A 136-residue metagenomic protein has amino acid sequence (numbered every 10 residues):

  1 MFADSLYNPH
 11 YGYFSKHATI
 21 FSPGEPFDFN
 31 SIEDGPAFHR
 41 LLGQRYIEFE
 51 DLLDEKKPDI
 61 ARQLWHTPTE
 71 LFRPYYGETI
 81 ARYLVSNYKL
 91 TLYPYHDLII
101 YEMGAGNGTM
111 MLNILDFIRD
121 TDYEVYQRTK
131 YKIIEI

Functional and structural regions predicted by a protein language model:
M1-Y101, N107-I136: Rossmann-like AdoMet
